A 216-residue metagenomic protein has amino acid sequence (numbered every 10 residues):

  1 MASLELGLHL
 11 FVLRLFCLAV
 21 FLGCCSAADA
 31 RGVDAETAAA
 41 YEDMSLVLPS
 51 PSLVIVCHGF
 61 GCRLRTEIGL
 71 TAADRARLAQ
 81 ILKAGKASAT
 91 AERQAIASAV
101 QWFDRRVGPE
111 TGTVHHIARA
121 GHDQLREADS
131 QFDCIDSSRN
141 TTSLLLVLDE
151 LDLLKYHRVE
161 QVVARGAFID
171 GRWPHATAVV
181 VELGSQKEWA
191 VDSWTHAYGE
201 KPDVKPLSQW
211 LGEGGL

Functional and structural regions predicted by a protein language model:
M1-L10: N-terminal secretory signal peptides that target proteins for export/translocation
V12-C24: Bacterial N-terminal signal peptides
A27-G32: Boundary at the C-terminal end of the N-terminal hydrophobic targeting segment
V33-E67: Basic/polar, acidic-poor N-terminal "presequence/leader" segments that form or can form short amphipathic helices
H58-A87, H116-E127: Acidic/histidine-rich, surface-exposed loop or edge segments in extracytoplasmic proteins
A95-H157: Mid-length scaffold segments of soluble, non-membrane domains
L146-W210: Hydrophobic/aromatic-rich core segments of domains that either
W210-L216: Low-complexity, Gly/Ser/Thr/Pro-rich intrinsically disordered linker/tail segments
